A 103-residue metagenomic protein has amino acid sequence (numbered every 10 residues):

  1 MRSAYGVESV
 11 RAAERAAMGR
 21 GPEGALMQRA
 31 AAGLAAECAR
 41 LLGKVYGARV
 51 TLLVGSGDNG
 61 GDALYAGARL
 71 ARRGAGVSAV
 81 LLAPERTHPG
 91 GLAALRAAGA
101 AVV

Functional and structural regions predicted by a protein language model:
M1-A48: Positively charged, low-complexity intrinsically disordered leader regions
A36-V103: Nucleotide and nucleotide-moiety/phosphate-recognizing core
